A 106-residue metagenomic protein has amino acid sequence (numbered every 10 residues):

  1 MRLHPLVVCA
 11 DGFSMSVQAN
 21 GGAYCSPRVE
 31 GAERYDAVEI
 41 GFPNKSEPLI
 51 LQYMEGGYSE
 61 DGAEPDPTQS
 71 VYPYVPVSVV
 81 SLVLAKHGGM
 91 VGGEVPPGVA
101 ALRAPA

Functional and structural regions predicted by a protein language model:
M1-R34: Amphipathic, interaction-prone secondary-structure segments
V7, V17, I40-F42, V80 (+1 more regions): Generic structural hydrophobic/aromatic packing signal, biased to beta-strands
R28-L51: Short secondary-structure subsegments characteristic of cysteine-rich extracellular domains
E47-A106: Low-complexity intrinsically disordered segments
